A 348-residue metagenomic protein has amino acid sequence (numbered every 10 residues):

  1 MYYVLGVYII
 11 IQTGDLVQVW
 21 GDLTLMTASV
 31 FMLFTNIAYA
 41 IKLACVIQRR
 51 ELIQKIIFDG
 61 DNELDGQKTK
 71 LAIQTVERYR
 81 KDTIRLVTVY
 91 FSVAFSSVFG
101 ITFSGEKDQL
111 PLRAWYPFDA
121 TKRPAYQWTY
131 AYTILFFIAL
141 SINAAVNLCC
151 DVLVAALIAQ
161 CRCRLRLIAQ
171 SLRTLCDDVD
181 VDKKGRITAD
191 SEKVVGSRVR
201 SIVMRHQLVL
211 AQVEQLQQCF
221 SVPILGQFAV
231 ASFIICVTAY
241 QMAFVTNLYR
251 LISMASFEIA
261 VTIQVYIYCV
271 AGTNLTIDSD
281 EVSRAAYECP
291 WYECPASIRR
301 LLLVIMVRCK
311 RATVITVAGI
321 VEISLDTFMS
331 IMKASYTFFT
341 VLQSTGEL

Functional and structural regions predicted by a protein language model:
M1-S29, N62-I158, C163, Q170-A189 (+3 more regions): Helix-loop-helix junctions within predominantly alpha-helical proteins
D15-W20, A44-R50, V209, Q215: Cytoplasmic, membrane-proximal interface of class
V17-Q18, L25-T35, Y39-K42, Q54-D61: Membrane-anchoring/interfacial helices and their immediately flanking loops in integral membrane proteins
M32-L52, A144-R164, Q264-A271: Hydrophobic alpha-helical membrane-embedded segments
V46-T69: Membrane-helix interface/capping segments
L52-D59, A156-Q160, R164-S171, D278-E281 (+1 more regions): Membrane-spanning helices that line or support transport/gating and their immediate boundary helices in channels
I73-V76, V87-V93, A159, D177-L348: Terminal membrane-anchoring module of integral membrane proteins
